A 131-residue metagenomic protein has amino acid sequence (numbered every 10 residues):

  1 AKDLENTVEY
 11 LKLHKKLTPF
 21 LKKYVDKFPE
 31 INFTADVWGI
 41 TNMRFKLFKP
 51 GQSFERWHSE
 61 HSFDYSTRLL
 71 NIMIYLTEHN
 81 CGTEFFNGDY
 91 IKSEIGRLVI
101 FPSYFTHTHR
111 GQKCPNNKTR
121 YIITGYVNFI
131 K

Functional and structural regions predicted by a protein language model:
A1-N71, Y75-L98, T106-K131: Fe(II)/2-oxoglutarate oxygenase catalytic core
